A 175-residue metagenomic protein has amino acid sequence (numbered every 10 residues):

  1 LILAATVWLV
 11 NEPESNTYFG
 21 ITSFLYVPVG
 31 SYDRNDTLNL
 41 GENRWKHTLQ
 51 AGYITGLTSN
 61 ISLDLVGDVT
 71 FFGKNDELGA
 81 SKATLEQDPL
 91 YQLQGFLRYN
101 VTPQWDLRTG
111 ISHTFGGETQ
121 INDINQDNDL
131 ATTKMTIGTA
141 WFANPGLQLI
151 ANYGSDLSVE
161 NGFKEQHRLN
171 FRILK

Functional and structural regions predicted by a protein language model:
L1-N43: Hydrophobic alpha-helical segments and helix pairs
L3, T17-S23, H47, L63-G67 (+3 more regions): Transmembrane beta-strands of outer-membrane beta-barrel proteins
L3-L9, S23, L49-T55, V69 (+3 more regions): Residues on the lipid-exposed face of transmembrane beta-strands in outer-membrane beta-barrel proteins
L9, L25-S31, T55, V69-G73 (+3 more regions): Transmembrane beta-strands of outer-membrane beta-barrel pores
V10-F19, S59-I61, Q104, G146: Short loop/turn motifs that connect adjacent beta-strands in outer-membrane beta-barrel proteins
F24-N35, D68-F72, L97-T109: Short, charge-rich amphipathic segments
G41-L78: Hydrophobic, aromatic-enriched interface-forming segments
E77, K82-K175: Outer membrane beta-barrel transmembrane domains
